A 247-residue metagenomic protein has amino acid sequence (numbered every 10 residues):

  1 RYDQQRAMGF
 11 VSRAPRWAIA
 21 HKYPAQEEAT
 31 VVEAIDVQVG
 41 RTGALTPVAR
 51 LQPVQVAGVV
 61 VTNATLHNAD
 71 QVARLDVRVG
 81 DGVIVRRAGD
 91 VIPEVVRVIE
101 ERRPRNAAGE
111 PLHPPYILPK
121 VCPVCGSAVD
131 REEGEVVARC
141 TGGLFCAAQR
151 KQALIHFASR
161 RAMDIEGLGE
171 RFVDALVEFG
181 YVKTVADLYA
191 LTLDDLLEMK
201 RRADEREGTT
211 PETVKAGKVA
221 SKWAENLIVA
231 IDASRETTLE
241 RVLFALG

Functional and structural regions predicted by a protein language model:
R1-A245: RNA/tRNA-interacting regions in translation and RNA-turnover enzymes
